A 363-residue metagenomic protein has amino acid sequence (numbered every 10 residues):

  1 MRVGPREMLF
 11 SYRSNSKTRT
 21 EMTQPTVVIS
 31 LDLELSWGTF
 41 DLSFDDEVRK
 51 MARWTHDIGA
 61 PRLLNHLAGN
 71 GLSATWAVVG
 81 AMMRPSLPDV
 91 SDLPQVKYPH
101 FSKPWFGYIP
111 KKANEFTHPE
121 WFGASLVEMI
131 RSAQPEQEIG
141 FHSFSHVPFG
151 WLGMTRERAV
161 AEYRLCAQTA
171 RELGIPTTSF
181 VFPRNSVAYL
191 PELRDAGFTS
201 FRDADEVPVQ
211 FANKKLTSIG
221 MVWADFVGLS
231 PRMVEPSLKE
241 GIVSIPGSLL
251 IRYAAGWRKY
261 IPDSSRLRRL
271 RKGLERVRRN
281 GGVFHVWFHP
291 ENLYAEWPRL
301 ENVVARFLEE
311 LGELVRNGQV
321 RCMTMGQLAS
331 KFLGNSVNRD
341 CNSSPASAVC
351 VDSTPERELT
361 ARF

Functional and structural regions predicted by a protein language model:
E7-R13, R19-V243, S264-V286, Y294-F363: Catalytic alpha-helical scaffold of carbohydrate-active enzymes acting on polysaccharides/glycoconjugates
I242-W257, P290-E291: Active-site clefts of carbohydrate-active enzymes
L250, K259-R266: Internal helical hairpin/lid segments
